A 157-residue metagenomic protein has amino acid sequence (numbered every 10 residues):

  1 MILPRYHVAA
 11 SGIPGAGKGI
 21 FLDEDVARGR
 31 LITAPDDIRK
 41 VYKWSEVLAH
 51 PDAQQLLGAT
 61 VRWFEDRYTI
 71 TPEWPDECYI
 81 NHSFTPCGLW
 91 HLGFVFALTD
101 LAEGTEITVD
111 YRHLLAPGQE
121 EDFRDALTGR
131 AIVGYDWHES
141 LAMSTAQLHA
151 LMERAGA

Functional and structural regions predicted by a protein language model:
M1-A157: Conserved catalytic SET/PR domain of SAM-dependent protein methyltransferases, capturing the structural core that binds
